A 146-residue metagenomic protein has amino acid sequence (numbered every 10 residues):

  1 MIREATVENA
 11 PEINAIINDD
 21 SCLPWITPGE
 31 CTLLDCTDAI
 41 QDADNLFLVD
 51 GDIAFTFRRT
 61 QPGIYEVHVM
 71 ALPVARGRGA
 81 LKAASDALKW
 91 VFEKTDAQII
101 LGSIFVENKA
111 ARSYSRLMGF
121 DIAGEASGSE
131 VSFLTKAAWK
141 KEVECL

Functional and structural regions predicted by a protein language model:
M1-C31, C145: Short amphipathic alpha-helix that is part of the acyltransferase structural core
D35-I53: A short helix-loop-beta-strand connector motif used in the catalytic cores of GNAT acetyltransferases and, in some
V49-R59, Y65-E66: Conserved beta-strand in the GNAT
T60-G63, D96, S127: Short strand-connecting beta-turns/loops that link adjacent beta-strands
P62-V74, S103: Conserved acetyl-CoA binding element of GNAT-fold acetyltransferases
G77-V91, S113, L117: Conserved acetyl-CoA-binding loop-helix of GNAT-fold acetyltransferases
L101-S113: Conserved beta-strand-loop-alpha-helix junction that forms the acyl-donor binding cleft
S103, D121-L134: Conserved catalytic-core motifs of GNAT/GCN5-like acyltransferases
